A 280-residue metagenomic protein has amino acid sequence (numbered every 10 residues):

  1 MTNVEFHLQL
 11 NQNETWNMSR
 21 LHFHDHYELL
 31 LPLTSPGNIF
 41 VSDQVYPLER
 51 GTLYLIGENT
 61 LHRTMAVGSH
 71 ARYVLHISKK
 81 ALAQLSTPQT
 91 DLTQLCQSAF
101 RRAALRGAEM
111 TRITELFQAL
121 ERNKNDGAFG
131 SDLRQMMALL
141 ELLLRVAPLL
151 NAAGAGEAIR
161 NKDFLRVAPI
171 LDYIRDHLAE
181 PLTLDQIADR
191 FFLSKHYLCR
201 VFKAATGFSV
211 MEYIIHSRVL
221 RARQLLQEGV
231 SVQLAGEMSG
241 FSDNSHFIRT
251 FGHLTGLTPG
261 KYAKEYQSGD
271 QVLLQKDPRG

Functional and structural regions predicted by a protein language model:
M1-E14, L61-D126, L143-A153: A hydrophobic/aromatic-rich effector-binding and dimerization subdomain of bacterial HTH-type transcriptional regulators
M1-L53, T60, A66-G68, T87-Q94 (+3 more regions): Generic protein-terminus/edge-of-domain signal
S98-E109, K124-D176, E180, D185-F191 (+1 more regions): Short, Lys/Arg-enriched, Trp-marked, Pro/Gly-tolerant hinge/linker segments that flank
Y173-S217, G236-E265: Basic/polar phosphate-binding segments, predominantly the helix-turn-helix DNA-binding elements of transcriptional
E180, E228-V230: Flexible coil/turn residues that form the inter-helical turn or adjacent wing/linker of helix-turn-helix
I214-R223, K261-R279: Short, basic, alpha-helical segments at the C-terminal edge of helix-turn-helix-like DNA-binding modules
